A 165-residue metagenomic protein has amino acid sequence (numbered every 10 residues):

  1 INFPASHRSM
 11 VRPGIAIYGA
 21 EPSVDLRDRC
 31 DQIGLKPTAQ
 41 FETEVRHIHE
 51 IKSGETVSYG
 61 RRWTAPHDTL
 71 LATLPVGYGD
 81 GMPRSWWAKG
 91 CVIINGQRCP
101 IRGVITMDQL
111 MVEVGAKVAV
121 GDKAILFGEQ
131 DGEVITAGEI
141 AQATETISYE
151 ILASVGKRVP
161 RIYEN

Functional and structural regions predicted by a protein language model:
I1-N165: Active-site anion/phosphate-binding pocket segments in diverse small-molecule metabolic enzymes
